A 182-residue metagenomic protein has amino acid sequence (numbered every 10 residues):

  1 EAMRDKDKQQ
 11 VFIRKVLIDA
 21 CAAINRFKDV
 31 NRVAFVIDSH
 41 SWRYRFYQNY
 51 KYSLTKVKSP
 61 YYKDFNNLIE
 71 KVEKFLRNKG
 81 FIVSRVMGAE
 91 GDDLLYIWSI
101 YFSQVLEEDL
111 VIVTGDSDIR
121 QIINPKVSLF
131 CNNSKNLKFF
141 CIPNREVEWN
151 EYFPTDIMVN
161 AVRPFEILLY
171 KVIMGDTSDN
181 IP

Functional and structural regions predicted by a protein language model:
E1-K79: Domain-level signal for Mg2+-assisted phosphodiester chemistry and nucleotide/NA-binding surfaces in nucleic-acid
V30, K56-P182: Extended two-metal-dependent nuclease catalytic cores across DNA- and RNA-processing enzymes
